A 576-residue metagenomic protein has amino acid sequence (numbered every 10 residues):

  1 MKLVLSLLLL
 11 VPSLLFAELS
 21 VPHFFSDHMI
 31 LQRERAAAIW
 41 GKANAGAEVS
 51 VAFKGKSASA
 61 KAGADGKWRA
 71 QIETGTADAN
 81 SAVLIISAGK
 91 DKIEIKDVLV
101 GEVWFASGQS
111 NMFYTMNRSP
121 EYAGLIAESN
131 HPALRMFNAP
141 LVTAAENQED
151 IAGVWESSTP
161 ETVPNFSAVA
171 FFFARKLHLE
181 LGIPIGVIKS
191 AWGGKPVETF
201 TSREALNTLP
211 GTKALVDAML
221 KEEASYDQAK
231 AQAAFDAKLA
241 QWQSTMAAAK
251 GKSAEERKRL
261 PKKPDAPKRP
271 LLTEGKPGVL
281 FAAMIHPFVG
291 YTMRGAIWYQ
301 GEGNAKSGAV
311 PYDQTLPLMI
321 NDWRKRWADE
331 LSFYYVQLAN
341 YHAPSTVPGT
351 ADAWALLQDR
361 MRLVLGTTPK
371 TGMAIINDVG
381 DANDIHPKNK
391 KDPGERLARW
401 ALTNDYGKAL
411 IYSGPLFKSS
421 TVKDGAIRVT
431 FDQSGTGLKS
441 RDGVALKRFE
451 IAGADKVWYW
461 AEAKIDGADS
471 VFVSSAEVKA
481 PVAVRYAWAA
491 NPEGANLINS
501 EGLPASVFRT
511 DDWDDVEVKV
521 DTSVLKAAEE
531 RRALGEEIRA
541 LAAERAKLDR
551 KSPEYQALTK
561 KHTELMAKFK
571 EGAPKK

Functional and structural regions predicted by a protein language model:
M1-V4: Positively charged n-region of N-terminal signal peptides that target proteins for export
L8-L9: Hydrophobic alpha-helical transmembrane segments of integral membrane proteins, especially lipid-exposed positions
E18-M566, K570, K575-K576: Cell-envelope and extracellular/periplasmic
